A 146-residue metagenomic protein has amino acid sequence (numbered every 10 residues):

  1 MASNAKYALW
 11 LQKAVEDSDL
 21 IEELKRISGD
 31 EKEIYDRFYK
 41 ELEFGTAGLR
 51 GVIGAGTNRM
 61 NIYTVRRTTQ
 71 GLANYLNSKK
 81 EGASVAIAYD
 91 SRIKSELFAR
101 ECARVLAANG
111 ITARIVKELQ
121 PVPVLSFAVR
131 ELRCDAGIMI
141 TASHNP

Functional and structural regions predicted by a protein language model:
A5-C102: An N-terminal, well-structured beta->alpha segment
L9, K13, E81-P146: Ferredoxin-reductase
